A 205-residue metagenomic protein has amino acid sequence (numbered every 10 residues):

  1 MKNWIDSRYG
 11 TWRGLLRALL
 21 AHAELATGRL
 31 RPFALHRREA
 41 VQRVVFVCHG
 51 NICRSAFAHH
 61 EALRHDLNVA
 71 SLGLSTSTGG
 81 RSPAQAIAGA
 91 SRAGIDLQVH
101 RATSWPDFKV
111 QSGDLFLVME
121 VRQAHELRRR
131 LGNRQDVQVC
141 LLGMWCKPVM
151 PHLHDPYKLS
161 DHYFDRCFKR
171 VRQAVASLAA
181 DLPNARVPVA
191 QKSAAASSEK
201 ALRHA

Functional and structural regions predicted by a protein language model:
M1-R38, L127-A205: Phosphate-binding/catalytic loops
Y9-G10, G14-S112, P183-V189: Conserved active-site segments centered on acidic
F46, V118-M119: Short beta-strand scaffold positions
Q123-A124: Alpha-helix capping/helix-boundary segments
